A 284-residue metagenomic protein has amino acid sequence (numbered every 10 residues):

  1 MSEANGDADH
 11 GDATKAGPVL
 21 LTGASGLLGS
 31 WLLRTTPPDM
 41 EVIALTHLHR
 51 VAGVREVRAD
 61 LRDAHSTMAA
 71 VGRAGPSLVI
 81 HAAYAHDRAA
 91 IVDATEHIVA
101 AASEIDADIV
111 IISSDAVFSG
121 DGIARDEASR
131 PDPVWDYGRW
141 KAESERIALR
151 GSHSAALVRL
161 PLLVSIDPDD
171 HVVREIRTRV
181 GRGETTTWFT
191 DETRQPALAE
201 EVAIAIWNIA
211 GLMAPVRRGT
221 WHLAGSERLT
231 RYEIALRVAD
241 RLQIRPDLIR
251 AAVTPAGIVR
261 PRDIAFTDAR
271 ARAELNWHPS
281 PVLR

Functional and structural regions predicted by a protein language model:
A16-P38: N-terminal Rossmann NAD(P)H-binding glycine-rich loop of SDR-like oxidoreductase domains
H49-D63: Rossmann-fold cofactor-recognition segment
S66-R73, S77-V110: NAD(P)-cofactor binding segment of oxidoreductase domains
E96-V134: Conserved Rossmann-fold NAD(P)-dependent oxidoreductase catalytic core, especially the SDR/UDP-sugar
D132-A156: Active-site Tyr-X1-5-Lys
L149-R194, E201, W207: NAD(P)-dependent short-chain dehydrogenase/reductase
A203-A205, L212-G257: Mid/C-terminal beta-alpha module of Rossmann-like enzyme folds, strongest in SDR-family dehydrogenases/epimerases
I244, V259-R284: C-terminal amphipathic/interface module of NAD(P)-dependent oxidoreductases and related NAD-binding regulators
